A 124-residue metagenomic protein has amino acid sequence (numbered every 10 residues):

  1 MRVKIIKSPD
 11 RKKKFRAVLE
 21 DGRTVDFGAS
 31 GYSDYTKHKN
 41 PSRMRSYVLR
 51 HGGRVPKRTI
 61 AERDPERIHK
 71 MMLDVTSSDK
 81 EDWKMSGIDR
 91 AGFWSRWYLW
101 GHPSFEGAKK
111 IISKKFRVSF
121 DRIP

Functional and structural regions predicted by a protein language model:
M1-P124: Arg/Lys-rich, low-complexity, intrinsically disordered basic segments
